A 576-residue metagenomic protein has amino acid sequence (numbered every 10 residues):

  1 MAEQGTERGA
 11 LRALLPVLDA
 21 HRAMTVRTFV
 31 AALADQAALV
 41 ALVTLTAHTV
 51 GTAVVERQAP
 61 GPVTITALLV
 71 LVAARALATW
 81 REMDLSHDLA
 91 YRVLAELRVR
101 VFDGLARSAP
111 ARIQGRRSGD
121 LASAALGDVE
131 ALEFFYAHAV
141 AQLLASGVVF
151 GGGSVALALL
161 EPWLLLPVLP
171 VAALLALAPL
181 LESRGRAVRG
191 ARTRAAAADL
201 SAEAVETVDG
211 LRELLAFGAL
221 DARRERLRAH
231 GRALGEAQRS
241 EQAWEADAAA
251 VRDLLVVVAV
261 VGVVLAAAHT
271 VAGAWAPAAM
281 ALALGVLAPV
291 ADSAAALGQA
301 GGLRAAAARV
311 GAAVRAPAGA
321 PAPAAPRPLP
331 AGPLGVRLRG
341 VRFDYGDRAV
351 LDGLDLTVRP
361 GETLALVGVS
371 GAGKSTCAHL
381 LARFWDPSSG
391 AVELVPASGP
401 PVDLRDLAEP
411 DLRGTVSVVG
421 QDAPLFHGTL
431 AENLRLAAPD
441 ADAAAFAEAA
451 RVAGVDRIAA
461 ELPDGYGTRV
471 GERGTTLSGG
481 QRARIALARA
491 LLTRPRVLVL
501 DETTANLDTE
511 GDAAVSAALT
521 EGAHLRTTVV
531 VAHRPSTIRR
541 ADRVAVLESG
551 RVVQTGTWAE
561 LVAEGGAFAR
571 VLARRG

Functional and structural regions predicted by a protein language model:
M1-L39, P60-T64, S86, A131 (+2 more regions): Membrane-integrated ABC transporters
L15-M24, P110, V129-Y136, V140 (+6 more regions): An intracellular "coupling" helix at the cytosolic face of ABC transporter transmembrane type-1 domains
D19-A78, W163, A397: Transmembrane helix-loop-helix hairpins at lipid-water interfaces of multipass membrane proteins, especially the type-1
A20, T25-L33, H48, A141-R192 (+2 more regions): Transmembrane helices of ABC transporter permease
T52-R57, A156-V168, D247-A308, A313-P317: Helix-loop-helix
S86-D103, A141-L144, P167-R212, A219 (+4 more regions): Cytoplasmic coupling helices
A283-D347, D386-S388, E393, A441-A449 (+1 more regions): ABC transporter TMD-NBD coupling linker
T376, G414-S417, N433, A449-A453 (+1 more regions): ABC-family ATPase nucleotide-binding domain "signature/switch" substructure
